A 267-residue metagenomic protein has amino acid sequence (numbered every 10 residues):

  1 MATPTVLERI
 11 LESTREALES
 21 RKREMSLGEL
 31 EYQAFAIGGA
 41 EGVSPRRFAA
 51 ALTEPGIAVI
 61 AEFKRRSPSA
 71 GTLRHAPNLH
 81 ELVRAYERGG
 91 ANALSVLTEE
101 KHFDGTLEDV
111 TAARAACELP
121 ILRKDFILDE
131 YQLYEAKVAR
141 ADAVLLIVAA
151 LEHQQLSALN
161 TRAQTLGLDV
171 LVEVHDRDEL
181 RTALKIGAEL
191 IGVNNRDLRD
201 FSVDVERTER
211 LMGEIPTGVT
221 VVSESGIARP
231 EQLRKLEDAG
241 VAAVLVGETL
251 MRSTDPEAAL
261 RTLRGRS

Functional and structural regions predicted by a protein language model:
A2-A76: An N-cap/entry alpha-helix motif that binds or orients negatively charged groups
S13, K64-R66, E99, F126-I127 (+5 more regions): Active-site beta-loop-alpha junctions enriched in small/polar residues
F63, A70-L171, R177-T182, L190 (+1 more regions): N-terminal active-site wall of soluble small-molecule enzyme domains
L128-A139, H175-I186, S223, I227-V246 (+1 more regions): Catalytic cores of alpha/beta
E135-Q155, V193-F201, A239-L260: Glycine-rich phosphate-binding active-site loops on the catalytic face of alpha/beta enzymes
L190-V246: Catalytic-face loop-and-helix region of soluble metabolic enzyme cores
R210-E214, E237, R252-S267: C-terminal helical cap(s) of enzyme catalytic domains, especially alpha/beta-barrels
